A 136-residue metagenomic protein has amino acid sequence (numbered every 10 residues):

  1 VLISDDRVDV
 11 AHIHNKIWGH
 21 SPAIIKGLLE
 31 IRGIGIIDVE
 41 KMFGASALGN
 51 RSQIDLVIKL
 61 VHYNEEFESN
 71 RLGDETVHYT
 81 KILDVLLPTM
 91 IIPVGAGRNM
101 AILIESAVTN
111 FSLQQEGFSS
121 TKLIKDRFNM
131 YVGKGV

Functional and structural regions predicted by a protein language model:
V1-L2, E68: Short, solvent-exposed secondary-structure boundary motifs
L2-H62: Conserved nucleotide-sensing/catalytic segment adjacent to the nucleotide-binding pocket in NTP-handling enzymes
I54-V136: Conserved NTP phosphate-binding and transfer environment spanning the P-loop NTPase/kinase superfamily
